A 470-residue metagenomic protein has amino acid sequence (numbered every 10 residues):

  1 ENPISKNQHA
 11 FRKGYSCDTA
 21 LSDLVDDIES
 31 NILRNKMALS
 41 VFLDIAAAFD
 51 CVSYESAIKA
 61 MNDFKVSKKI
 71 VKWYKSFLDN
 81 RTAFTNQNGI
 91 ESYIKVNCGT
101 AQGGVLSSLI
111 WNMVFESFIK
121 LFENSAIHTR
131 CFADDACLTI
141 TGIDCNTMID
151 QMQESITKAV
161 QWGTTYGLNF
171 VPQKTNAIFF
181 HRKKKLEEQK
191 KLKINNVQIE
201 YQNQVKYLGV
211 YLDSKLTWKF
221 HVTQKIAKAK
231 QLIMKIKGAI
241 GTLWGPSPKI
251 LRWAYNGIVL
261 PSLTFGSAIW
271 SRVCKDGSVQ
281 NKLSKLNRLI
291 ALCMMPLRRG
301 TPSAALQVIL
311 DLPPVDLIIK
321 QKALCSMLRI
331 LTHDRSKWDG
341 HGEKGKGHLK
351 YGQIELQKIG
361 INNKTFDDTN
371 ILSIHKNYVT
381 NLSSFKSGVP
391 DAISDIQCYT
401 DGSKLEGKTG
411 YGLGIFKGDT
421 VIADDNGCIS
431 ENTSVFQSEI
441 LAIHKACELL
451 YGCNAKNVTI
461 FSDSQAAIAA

Functional and structural regions predicted by a protein language model:
E1, L24, D44, M61 (+18 more regions): Mobile genetic element proteins and their domesticated derivatives, centered on retroelements and DNA transposons
E1-A101, M113, I140: Conserved pre-catalytic core of RNA-dependent polymerases
Q8-R12, A38-F49, Y74, G99-S107 (+5 more regions): Catalytic palm active-site di-aspartate
S22-L39, K120-E123, L382-S394: A short acidic-Thr-Gly-centered motif at the start of a beta-strand
R34, D79-N80, F132, Y201 (+1 more regions): Short, flexible loop/turn motifs enriched in small residues
I45-F64, G99, A136-Q161, R182 (+3 more regions): Catalytic palm subdomain of template-directed nucleic-acid polymerases, centered on the conserved carboxylate motif
F77, K185-N196, L216, G238-P261 (+1 more regions): RNase H-like, metal-dependent ribonuclease domains
N88-I90, E154, L168-N203: Short, conserved micro-motifs composed of acidic
